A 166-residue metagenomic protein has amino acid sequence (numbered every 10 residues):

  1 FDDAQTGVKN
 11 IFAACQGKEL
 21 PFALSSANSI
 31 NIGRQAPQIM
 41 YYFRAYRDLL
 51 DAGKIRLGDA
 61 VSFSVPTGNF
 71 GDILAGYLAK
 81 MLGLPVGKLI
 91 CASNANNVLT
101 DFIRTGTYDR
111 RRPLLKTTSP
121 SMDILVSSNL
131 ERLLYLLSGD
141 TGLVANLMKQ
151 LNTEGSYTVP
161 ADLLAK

Functional and structural regions predicted by a protein language model:
F1-K166: PLP-dependent amino-acid enzyme catalytic core
